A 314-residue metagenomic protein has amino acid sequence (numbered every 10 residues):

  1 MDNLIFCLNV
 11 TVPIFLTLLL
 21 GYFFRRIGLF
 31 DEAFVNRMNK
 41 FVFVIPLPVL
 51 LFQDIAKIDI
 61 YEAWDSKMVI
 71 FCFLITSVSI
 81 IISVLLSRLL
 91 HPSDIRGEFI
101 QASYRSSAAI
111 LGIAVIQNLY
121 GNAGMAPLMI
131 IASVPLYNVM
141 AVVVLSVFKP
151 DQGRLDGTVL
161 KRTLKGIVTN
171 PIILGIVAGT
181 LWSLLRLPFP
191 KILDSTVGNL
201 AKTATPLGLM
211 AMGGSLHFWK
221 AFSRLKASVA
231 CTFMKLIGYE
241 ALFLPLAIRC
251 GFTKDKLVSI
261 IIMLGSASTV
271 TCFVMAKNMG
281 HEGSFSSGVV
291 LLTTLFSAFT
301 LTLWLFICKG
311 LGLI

Functional and structural regions predicted by a protein language model:
M1-I314: Alpha-helical transmembrane segments of multi-pass small-molecule/ion transporters
